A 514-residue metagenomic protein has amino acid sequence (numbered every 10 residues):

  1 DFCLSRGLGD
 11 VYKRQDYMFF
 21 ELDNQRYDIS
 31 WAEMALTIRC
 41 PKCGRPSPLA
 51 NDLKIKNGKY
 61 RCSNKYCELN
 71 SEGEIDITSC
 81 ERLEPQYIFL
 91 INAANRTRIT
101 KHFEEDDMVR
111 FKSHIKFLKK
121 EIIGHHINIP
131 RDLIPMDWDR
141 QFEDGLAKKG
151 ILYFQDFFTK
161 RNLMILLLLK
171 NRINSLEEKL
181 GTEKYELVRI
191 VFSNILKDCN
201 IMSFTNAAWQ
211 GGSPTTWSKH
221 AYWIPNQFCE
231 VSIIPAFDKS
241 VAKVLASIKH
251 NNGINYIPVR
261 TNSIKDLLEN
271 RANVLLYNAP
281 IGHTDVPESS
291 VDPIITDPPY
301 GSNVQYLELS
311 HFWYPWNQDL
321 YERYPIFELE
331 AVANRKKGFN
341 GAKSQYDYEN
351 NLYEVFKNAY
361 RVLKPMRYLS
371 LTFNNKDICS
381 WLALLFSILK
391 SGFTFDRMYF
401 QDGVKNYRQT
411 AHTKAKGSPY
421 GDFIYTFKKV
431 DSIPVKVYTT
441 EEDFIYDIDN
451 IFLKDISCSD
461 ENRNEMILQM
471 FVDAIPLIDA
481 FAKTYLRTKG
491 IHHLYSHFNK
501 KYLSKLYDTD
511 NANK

Functional and structural regions predicted by a protein language model:
D1, S5-R6, D10-P287, Y306-G341 (+8 more regions): Nucleic-acid modification enzymes, centered on SAM-dependent nucleic-acid methyltransferases
I294-I295: Hydrophobic beta-strand segment of the Class I
P299: Conserved SAM-binding loop
D319-L320, L363-L369: Short glycine-dipeptide loop
E349-P365, K390: A short glycine-rich, Lys/Arg-flanked "PGG" loop and its adjoining helix->strand segment in the class I
